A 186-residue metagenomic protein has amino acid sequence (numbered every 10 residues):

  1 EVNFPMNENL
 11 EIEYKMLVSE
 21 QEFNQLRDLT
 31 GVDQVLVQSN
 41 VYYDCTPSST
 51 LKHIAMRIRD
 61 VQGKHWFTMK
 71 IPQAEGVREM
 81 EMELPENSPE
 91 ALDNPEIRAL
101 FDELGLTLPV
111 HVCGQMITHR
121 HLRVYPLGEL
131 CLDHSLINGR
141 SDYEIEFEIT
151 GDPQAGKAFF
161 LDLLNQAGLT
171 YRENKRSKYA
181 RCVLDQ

Functional and structural regions predicted by a protein language model:
N3-P126, K178-Q186: N-terminal strand-loop-strand beta-hairpin
N24, L132, A155-G156: Short helix/loop capping segments that flank catalytic or ligand/cofactor-binding pockets
I58-Q62, H134-L136, I149: Short, low-complexity Ser/Thr-rich regulatory SLiMs
R123-S135: Short amphipathic beta-strand starts and helix->beta connectors
T150-Q186: Acidic/polar low-complexity flexible segments
